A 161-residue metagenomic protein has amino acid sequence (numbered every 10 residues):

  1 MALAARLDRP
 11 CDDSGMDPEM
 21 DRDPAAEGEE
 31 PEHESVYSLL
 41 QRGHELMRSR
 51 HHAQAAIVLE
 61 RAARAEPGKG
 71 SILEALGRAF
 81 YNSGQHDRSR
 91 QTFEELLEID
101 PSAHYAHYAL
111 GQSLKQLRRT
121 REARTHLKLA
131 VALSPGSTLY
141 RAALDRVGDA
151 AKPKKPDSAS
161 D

Functional and structural regions predicted by a protein language model:
M1-S35, A159-D161: Long, contiguous interaction/recruitment modules in multidomain scaffold/adaptor proteins
V36, G70-S71, H104-Y105, T138-L139: Helix-start (N-cap) detector for alpha-helical repeat units in TPR-like alpha-solenoids, especially tetratricopeptide
R48-S49, N82, Q116, R146-P153: Register position in tetratricopeptide repeats
R61-R64, E94-E98, V131-A132: Conserved structural position within tetratricopeptide repeats
